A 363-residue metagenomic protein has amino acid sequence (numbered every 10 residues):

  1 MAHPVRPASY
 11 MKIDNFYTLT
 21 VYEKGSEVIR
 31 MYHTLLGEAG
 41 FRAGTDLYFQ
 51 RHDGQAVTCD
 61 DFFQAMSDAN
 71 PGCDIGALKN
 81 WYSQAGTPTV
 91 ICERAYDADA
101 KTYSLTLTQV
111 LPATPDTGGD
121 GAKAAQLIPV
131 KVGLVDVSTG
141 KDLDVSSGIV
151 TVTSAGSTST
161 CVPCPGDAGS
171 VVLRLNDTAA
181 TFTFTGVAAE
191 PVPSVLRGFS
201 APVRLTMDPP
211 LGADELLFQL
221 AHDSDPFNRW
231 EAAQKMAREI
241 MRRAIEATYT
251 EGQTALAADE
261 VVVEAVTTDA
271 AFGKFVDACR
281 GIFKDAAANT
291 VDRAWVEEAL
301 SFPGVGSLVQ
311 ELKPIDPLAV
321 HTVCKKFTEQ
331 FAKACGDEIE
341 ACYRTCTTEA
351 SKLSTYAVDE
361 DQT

Functional and structural regions predicted by a protein language model:
M1-D99, L105: Hydrophobic alpha-helical and helix-loop surface patches within well-folded domains that function as non-catalytic
H3, T18, R174-N176, T183-T363: Long, ordered, helix-rich scaffold segments
N15-T18, A77-N80, V90-A95, T114-G121 (+2 more regions): Generic recognition of flexible, low-complexity loop/linker segments
V21-G25, T34, E38-R42, Q55-C59 (+12 more regions): Active-site-proximal structural scaffolding
L35, Q84, L111, A237-E239: A very general structural signal that marks isolated residues within well-ordered alpha-helical segments
M66, L134, I282-F283: Hydrophobic, Leu/Ile/Phe/Ala-enriched alpha-helical segments that form helix-helix packing faces
D74-A77, T87-V195, R242, V305 (+6 more regions): Beta-strand-rich binding/interaction modules
